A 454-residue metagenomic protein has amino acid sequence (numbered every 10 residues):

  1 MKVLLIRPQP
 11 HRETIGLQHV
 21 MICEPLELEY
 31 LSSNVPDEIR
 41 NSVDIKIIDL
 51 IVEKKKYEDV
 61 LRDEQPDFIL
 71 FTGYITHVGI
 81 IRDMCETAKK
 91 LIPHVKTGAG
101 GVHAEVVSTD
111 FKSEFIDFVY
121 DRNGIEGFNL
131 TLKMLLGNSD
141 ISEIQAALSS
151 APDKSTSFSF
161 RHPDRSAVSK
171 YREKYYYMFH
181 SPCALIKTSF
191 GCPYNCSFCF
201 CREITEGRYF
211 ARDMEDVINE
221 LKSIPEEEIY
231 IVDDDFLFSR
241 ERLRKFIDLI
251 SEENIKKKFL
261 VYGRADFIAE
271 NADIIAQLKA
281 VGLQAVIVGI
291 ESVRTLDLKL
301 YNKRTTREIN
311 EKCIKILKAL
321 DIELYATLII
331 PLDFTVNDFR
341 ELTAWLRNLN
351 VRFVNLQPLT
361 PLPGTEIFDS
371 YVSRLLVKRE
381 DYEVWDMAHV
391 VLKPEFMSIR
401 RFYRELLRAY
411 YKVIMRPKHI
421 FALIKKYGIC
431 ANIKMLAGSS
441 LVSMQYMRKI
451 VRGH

Functional and structural regions predicted by a protein language model:
K2-I224: Acidic, low-complexity intrinsically disordered segments
K2-L5, G16-L17, R40-D44, E58-D67 (+4 more regions): Radical SAM enzyme core and accessory elements
P10-T14, V107, Y194, E241 (+5 more regions): Flexible glycine/acidic-rich beta-alpha junction loops that bind and position SAM and/or redox cofactors in anaerobic
V35, M84-I92, I250, L278 (+2 more regions): Hydrophobic positions in alpha-helices of CheY-like receiver
K56-Y57, E64-P66, I247-I250, V336-R352 (+1 more regions): Short, electropositive alpha-helical surface patch
K96-G98, Y120, L260, I287 (+2 more regions): Structural detector of well-ordered beta-strand residues that form the stable sheet scaffold of enzyme domains
D110-N129, I275-V286, T343-L356: Structural recognition of alpha->loop->beta junctions
A167-L328, L332, E341-A344: Radical SAM [4Fe-4S] cluster-binding motif and immediate context
